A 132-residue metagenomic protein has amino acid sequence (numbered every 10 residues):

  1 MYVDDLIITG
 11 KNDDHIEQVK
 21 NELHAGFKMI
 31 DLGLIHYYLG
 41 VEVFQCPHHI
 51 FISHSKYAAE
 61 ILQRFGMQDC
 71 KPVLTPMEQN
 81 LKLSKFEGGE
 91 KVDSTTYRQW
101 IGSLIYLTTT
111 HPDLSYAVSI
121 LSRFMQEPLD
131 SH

Functional and structural regions predicted by a protein language model:
M1-H132: Long, low-complexity, charge-biased intrinsically disordered regions
